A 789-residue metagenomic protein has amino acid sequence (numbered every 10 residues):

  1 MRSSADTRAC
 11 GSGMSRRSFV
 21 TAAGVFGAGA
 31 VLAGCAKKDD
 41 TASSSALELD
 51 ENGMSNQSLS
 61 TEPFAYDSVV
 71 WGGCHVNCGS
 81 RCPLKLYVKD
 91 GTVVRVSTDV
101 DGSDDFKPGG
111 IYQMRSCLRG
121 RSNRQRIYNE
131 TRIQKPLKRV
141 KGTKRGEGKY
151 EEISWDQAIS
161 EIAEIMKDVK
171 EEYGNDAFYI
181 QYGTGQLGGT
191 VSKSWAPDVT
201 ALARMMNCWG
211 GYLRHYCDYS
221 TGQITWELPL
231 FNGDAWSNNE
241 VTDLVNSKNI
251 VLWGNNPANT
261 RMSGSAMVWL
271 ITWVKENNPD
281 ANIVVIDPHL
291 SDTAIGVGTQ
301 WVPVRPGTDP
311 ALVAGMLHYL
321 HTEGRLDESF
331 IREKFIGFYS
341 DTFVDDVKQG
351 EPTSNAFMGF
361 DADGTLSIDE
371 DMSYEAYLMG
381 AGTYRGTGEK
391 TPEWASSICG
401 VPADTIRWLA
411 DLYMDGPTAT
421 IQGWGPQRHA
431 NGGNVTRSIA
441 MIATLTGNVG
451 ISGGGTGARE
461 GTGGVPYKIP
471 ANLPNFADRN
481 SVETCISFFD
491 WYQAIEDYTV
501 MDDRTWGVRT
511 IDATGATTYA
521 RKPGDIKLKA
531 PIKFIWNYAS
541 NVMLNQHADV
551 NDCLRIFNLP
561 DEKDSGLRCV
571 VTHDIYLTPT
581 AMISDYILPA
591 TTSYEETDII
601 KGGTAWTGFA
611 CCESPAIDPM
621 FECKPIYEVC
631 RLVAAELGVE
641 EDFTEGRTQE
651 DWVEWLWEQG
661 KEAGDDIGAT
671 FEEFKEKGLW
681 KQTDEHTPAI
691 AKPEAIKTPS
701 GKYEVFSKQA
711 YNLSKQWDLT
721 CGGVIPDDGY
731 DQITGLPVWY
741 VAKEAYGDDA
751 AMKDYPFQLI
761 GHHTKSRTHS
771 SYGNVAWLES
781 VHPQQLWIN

Functional and structural regions predicted by a protein language model:
R2-L326, E333, G350-P352, A356 (+3 more regions): N-terminal export/assembly segments and adjacent metallocofactor-ligating motifs of anaerobic energy-metabolism
G11, V70-W71, K89, A177 (+5 more regions): A cross-kingdom feature strongest in bacterial/archaeal respiratory oxidoreductases
R95, R214, L326-F330, T405-R407 (+8 more regions): Acidic/polar loop patches that form or flank catalytic/metal-binding clefts of enzymes that bind anionic ligands
Q181-V191, A395-I398, G423-N431, T462-G464 (+1 more regions): Conserved short loop/turn motifs at secondary-structure junctions
G183-T184, K334-F335, L412, G455-P466 (+1 more regions): A glycine-rich phosphate-binding loop feature that marks nucleotide/adenosyl-phosphate handling sites
N277, H289-D415: Long, well-ordered, tryptophan-enriched scaffold segments
T387, E393, D404, L409 (+5 more regions): A glycine-rich, hydrophobic/aromatic-adjacent loop/helix-cap motif
E622-K675: Long, C-terminal catalytic modules of enzymes
